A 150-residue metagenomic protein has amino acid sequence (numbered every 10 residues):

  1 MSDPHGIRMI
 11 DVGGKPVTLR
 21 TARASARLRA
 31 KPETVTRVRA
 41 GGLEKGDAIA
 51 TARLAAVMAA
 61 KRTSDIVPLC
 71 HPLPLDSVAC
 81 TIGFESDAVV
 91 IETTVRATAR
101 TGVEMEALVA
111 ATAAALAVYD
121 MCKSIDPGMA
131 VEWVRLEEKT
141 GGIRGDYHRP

Functional and structural regions predicted by a protein language model:
M1-I49, L54-L69, D76-P150: C-terminal binding/interaction regions
